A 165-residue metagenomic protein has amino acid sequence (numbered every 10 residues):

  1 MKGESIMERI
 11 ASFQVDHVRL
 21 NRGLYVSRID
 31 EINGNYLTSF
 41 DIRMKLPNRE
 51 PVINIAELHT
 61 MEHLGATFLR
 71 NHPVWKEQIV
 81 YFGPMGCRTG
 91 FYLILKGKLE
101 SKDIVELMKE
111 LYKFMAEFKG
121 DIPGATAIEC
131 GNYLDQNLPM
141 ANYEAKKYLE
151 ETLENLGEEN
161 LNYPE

Functional and structural regions predicted by a protein language model:
K2-L69: His/Glu-rich zincin catalytic helix
P47, P51-D103: M16/MPP (pitrilysin/insulinase) zinc-metallopeptidase core fold and M16-derived inactive scaffolds
F82-N155: Active-site-adjacent, His/Asp/Glu-enriched structural segments that form or flank metal-binding and acid/base networks
N160-E165: Sequence termini and other peripheral, non-core segments
